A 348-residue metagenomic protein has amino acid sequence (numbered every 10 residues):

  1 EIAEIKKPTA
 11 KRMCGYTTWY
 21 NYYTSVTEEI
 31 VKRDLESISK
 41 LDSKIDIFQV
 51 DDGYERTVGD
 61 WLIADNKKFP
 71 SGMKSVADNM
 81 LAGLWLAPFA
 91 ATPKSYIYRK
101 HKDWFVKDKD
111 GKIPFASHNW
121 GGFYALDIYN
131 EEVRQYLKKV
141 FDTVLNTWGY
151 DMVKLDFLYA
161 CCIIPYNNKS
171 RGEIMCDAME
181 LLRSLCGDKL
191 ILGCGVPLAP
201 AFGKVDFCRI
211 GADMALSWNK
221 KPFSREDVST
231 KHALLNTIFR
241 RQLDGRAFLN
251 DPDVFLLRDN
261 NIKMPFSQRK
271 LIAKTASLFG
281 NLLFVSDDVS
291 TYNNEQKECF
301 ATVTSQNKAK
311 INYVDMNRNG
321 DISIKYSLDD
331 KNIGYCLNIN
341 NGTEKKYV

Functional and structural regions predicted by a protein language model:
E1-I45: Carbohydrate-recognition beta-sandwich/jelly-roll modules in extracellular/periplasmic carbohydrate-active proteins
R12-T18, D46-V50, A82-L86, V153-L155 (+2 more regions): Hydrophobic faces of well-ordered beta-strands that scaffold small-molecule active sites in alpha/beta enzyme cores
W19-N21, G53-E55, W85-A91, L158-A160 (+1 more regions): Active-site beta-loop-alpha junctions enriched in small/polar residues
Y20, L84-T147, M214: Active-site-adjacent "subsite" loops/lids of carbohydrate-active enzymes
S39, G72-L81, M179-C186: Surface-exposed amphipathic alpha-helices with a cationic face
S43-Y54, L137-P165: Active-site groove signature of glycoside hydrolases
I47, Y54-G72, I97-I128, Y159-E173: Aromatic- and acidic-residue-enriched carbohydrate-binding clefts of CAZyme catalytic domains
Y166, R171, M175-V348: Active-site-proximal substrate-binding groove within the catalytic cores of carbohydrate-active enzymes
